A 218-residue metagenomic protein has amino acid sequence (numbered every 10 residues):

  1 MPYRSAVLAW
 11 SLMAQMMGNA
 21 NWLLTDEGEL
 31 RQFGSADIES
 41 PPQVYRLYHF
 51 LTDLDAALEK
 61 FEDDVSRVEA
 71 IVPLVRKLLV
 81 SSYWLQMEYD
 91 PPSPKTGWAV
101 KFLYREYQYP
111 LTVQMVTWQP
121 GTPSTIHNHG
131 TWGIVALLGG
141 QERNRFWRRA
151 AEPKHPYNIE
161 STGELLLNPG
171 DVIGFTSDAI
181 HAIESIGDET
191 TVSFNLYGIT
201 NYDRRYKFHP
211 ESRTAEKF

Functional and structural regions predicted by a protein language model:
P2-Y83: N-terminal leader/capping segments at the start of a protein or of a new domain
P91-P120: A short glycine-rich, His/Asp/Glu-containing loop-to-beta-strand
Q114-N128, T176-D178: Conserved short histidine dyad/triad with adjacent acidic residue
Q119, L138, L166-N168: Residue-level recognition of short, solvent-exposed, well-ordered loop/turn junctions that link secondary-structure
P123-S124, G140-F146: Short beta-strand segments in beta-sandwich/barrel cores
T131-R143: Glycine- and acidic-residue-biased ligand/ion/polar-headgroup-sensing regions
I134-A136, A182, D188-R204: A short hydrophobic beta-strand segment most commonly corresponding to one strand of the jelly-roll/cupin
A150-D178: Short acidic-glycine-tyrosine-enriched beta hairpin
